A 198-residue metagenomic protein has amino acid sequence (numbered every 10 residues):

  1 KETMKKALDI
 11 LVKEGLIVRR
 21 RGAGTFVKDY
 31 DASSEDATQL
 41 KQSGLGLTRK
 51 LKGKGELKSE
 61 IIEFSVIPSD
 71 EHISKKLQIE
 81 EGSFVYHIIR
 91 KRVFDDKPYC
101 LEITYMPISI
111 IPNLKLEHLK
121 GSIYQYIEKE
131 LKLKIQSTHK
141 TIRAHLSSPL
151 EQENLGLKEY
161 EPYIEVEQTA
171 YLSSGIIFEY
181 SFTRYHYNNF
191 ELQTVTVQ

Functional and structural regions predicted by a protein language model:
T3-E81, I111-G121, Y126-Q136, E191-Q198: HTH-adjacent hinge/linker in prokaryotic transcriptional regulators
V18, Y86, I164-E165: Hydrophobic beta-strand signal
V18-R20, R92, Y171: Short glycine- and Lys/Arg-enriched binding-loop motifs that mark or flank ligand-binding interfaces
G24, H87, T141: Residue-level "edge-of-site" marker
S59-E60, I88, P98-I103, T183-Y185: A short glycine-rich, His/Asp/Glu-containing loop-to-beta-strand
I61, H87-K91, I177: FKBP-type peptidyl-prolyl cis-trans isomerase
F64-V66, K91, T169: Residue-level recognition of beta-strand microenvironments
K75-E81, F94-K97, M106-I110, K115-Q198: C-terminal regulatory/effector modules of DNA-binding transcriptional regulators
